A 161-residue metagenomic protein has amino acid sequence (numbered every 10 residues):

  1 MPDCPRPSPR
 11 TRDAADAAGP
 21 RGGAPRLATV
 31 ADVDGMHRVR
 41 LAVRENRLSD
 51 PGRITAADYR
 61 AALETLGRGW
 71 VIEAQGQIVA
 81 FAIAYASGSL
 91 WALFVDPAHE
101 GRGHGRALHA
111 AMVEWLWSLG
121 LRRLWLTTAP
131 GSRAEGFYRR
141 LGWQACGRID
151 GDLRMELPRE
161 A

Functional and structural regions predicted by a protein language model:
G23-R38, C146: A short beta-loop-alpha structural element at the N-terminal edge of CoA-dependent acyl/N-acetyltransferase catalytic
V33, H37-G67: Conserved GNAT-fold acetyl-CoA-binding loop/helix
V71, Q77-F94: Conserved beta-strand in the GNAT
L93-G101, T128: A short, internal acetyl-CoA/4′-phosphopantetheine-binding micro-motif in the GNAT/acyltransferase core
H99, G103-A111: Conserved acetyl-CoA pyrophosphate-binding loop and the N-cap/start of the following alpha-helix in GNAT-like
W125-E135, G151-E156: Conserved beta-strand-loop-alpha-helix junction that forms the acyl-donor binding cleft
Y138, W143: Conserved active-site tyrosine of GNAT-family acetyltransferases
